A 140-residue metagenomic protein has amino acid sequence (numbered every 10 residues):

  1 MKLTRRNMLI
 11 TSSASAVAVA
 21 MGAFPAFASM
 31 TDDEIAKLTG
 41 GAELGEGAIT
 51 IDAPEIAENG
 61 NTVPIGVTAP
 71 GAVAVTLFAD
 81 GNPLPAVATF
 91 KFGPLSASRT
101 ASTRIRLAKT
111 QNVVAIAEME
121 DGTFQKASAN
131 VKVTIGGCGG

Functional and structural regions predicted by a protein language model:
M1-A16: N-terminal secretory signal peptides and thylakoid transit peptides that target proteins across membranes
G22-E55: C-terminal segment of N-terminal export signals and the immediately downstream linker at the start of the mature
N61-I65: Structural beta-strand segments of beta-rich domains
A69-V73: Short proline/glycine-enriched turn/loop motifs at strand-loop junctions of beta-rich domains
T76-F78: Beta-strand signatures of extracellular beta-sandwich domains
I105-T110: Surface-exposed, short loops/turns at beta-strand junctions within beta-sandwich domains
N130-T134: Short beta-strand edge segments in extracellular beta-sheet folds
